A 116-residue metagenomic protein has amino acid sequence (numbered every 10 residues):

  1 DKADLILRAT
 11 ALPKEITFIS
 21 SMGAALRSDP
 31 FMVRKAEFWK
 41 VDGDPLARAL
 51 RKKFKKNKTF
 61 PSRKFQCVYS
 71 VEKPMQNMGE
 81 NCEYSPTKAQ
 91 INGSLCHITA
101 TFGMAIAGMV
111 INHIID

Functional and structural regions predicted by a protein language model:
D1, F18, S28, W39-D116: Glycine-rich phosphate/adenylate-binding loop
D1-A36: ADP-ribose/adenylate-binding Rossmann-like module
